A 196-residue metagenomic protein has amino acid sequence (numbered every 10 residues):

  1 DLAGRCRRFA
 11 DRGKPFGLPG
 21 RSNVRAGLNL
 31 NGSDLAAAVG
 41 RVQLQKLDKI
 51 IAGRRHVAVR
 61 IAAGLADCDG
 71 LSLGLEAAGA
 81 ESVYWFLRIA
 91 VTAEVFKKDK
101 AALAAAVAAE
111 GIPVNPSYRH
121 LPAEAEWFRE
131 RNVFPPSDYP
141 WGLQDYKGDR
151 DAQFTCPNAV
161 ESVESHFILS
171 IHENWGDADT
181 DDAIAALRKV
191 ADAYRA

Functional and structural regions predicted by a protein language model:
D1-F86: Active-site region of PLP-dependent enzymes
D1-R12, K97-K98, A102-I112: Basic phosphate/pyrophosphate-binding loop/patch that engages nucleotide-derived ligands
G13-G20, R60-L65, A104-H166: Conserved PLP cofactor-binding pocket of PLP-dependent enzymes
I50, V57, L103, A183-A186: Hydrophobic alpha-helical membrane-association signature
L75-A78, W85-V95, V114-V133, E164-A178: Conserved PLP-binding active-site segment of the aspartate aminotransferase-like
E81, K147-F154, N158, A178 (+1 more regions): PLP-dependent class I/II
E173-A196: C-terminal/domain-terminus segments
